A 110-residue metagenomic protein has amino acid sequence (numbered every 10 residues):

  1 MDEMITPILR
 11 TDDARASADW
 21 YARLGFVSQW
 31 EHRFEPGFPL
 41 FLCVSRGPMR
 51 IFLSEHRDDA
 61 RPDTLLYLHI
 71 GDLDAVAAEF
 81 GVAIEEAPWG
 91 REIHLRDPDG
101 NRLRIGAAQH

Functional and structural regions predicted by a protein language model:
M1-D2, I8-R50: Core segments of cupin and vicinal oxygen chelate
M4-T6, D63-T64: Eukaryotic phosphotyrosine signaling hubs
D12-R15, L65-R102, A107-H110: Vicinal oxygen chelate
F34, H56-R57, A108: Residue-level structural signal for beta-strand termini and adjacent loop
E35-P39, A60-P62, A87-R91: Short acidic/glycine-enriched loop/turn segments that link adjacent beta-strands
G47-I51, D58-A60, L73-A75: Short, charged/polar surface micro-motifs in flexible loops or helix N-caps
P48-F52, G100-L103: Short, charged/polar, Gly/Pro-enriched secondary-structure boundary elements
